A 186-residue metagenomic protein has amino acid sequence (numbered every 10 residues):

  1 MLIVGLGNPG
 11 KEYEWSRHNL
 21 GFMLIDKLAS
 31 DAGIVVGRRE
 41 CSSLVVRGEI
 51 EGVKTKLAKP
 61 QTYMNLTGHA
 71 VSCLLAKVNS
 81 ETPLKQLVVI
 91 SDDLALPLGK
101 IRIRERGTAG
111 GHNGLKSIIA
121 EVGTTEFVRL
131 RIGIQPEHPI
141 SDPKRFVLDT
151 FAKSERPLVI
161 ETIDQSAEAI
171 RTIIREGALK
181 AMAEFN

Functional and structural regions predicted by a protein language model:
L2-R106, K116-A120, T124-L130, E137-D142 (+2 more regions): Nucleotide and nucleotide-moiety/phosphate-recognizing core
G111-G114: Hydrophobic alpha-helical segments within soluble ligand-binding/sensing domains
